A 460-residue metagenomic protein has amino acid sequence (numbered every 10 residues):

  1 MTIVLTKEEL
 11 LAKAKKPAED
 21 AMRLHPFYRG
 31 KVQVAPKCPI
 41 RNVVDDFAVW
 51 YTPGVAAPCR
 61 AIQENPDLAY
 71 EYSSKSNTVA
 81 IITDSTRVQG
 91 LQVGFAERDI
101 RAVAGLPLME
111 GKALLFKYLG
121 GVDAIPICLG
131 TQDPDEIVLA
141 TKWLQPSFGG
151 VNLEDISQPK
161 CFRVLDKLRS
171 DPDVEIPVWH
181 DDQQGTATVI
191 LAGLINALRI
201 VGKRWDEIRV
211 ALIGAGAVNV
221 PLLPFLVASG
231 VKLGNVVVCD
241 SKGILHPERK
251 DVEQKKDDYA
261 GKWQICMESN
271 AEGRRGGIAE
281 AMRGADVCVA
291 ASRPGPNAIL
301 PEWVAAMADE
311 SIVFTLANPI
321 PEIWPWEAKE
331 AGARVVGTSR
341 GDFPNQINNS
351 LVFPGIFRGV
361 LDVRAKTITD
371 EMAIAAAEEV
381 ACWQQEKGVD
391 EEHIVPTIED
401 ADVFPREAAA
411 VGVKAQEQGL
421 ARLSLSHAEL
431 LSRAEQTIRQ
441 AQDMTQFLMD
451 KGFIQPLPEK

Functional and structural regions predicted by a protein language model:
T2-V178, K414, A441, T445-E459: N-terminal ligand-binding/catalytic initiation module
Y70-K75, K117-Y118, W143-Q145, R169-P172 (+7 more regions): Solvent-exposed alpha-helices and their adjacent loops that cap or buttress functional pockets in soluble metabolic
Q89, A96-E110, G120, P172 (+3 more regions): Glycine-rich phosphate/diphosphate-binding loop of Rossmann-like nucleotide-binding domains
P126, N152-D155, V178-D181, V238 (+4 more regions): General beta-strand structural signal in soluble alpha/beta enzymes
R163-K167, P172, G243, F404-Q440: Terminal amphipathic helices with adjacent charged low-complexity linkers/tails
D181, V201-K203, I312-H427, L448-K451: Adenosine-phosphate binding glycine-rich loop
A260-R334, R340-D342: Rossmann-like adenosine-cofactor binding region
